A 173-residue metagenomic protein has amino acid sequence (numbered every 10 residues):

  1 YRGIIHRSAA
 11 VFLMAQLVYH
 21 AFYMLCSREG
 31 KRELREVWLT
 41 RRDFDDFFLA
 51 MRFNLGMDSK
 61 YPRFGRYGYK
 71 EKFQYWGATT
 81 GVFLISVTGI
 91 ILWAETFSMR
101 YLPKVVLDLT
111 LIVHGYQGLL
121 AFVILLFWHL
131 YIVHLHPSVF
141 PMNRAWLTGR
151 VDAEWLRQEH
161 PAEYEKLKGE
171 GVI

Functional and structural regions predicted by a protein language model:
Y1-I173: Membrane-embedded alpha-helical bundles that constitute the cytochrome b-like, heme-associated redox core of multi-pass
